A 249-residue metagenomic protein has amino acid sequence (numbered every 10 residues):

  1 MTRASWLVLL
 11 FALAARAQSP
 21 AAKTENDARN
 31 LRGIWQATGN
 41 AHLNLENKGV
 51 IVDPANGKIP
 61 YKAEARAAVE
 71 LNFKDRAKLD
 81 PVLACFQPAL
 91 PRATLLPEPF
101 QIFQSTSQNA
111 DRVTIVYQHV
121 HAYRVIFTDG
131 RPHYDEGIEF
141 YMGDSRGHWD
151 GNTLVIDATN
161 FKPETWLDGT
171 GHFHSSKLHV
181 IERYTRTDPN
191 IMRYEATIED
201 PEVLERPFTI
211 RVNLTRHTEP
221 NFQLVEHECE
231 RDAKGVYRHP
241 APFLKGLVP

Functional and structural regions predicted by a protein language model:
M1-L7: Bacterial N-terminal signal peptides that target proteins for export
A12-A14: N-terminal signal peptide c-region/cleavage motif recognized by signal peptidases
A17-P249: PEST-like low-complexity, intrinsically disordered acidic/proline/serine-rich tracts that flank trafficking/processing
